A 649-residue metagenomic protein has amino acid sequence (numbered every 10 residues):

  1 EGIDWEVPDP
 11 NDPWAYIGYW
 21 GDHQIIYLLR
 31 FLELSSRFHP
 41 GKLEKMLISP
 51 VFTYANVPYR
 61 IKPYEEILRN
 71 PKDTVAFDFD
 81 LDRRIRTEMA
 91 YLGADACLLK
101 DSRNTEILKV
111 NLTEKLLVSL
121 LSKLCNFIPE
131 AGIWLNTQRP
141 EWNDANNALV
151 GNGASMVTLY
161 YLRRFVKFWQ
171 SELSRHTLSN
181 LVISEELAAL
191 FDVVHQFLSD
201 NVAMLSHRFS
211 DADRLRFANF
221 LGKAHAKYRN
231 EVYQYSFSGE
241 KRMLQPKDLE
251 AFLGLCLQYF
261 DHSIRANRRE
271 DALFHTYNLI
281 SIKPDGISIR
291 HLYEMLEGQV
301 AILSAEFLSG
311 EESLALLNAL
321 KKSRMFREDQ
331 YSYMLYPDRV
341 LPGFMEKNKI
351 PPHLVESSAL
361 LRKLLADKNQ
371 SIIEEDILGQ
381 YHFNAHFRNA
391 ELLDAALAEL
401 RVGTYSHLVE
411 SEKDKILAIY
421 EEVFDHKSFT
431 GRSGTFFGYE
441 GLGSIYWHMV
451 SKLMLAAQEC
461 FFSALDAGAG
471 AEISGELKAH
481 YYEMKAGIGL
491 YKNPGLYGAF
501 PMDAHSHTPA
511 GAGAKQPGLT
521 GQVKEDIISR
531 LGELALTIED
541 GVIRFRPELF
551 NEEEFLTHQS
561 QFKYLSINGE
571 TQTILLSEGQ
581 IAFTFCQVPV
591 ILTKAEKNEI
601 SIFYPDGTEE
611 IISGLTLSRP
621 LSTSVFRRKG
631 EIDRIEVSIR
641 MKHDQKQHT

Functional and structural regions predicted by a protein language model:
E1-T649: Acidic, mature catalytic/reactive cores of soluble proteins
